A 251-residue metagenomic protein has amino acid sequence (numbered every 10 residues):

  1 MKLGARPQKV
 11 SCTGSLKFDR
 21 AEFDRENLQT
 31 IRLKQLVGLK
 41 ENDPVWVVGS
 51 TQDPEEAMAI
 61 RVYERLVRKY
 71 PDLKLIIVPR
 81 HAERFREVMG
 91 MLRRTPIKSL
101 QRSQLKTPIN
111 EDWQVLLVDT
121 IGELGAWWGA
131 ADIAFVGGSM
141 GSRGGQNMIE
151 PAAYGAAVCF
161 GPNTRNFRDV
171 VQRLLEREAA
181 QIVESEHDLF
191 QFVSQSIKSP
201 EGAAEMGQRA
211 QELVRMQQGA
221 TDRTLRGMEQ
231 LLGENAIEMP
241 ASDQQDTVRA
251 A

Functional and structural regions predicted by a protein language model:
M1-A251: Nucleotide-activated sugar donor-binding and catalytic core shared by glycosyltransferases and related lipid-linked
